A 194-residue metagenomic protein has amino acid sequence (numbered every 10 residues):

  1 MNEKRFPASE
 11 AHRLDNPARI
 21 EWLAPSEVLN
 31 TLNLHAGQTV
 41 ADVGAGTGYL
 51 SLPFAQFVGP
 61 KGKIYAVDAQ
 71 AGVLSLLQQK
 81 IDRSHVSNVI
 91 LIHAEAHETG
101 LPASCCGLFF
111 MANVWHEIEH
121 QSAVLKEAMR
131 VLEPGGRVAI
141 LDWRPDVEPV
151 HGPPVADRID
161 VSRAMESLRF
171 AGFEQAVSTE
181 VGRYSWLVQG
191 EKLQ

Functional and structural regions predicted by a protein language model:
R19-T39: Conserved alpha-helix/loop element of class I SAM-dependent methyltransferases that forms part of the SAM/SAH-binding
A41-V43, T47-E98: Class I SAM-dependent methyltransferase SAM/SAH-binding core
V58-G59, I118-E119, L132-P134: Helix-to-beta-strand junctions that scaffold the AdoMet/dcAdoMet cofactor pocket in Class I SAM-dependent enzymes
H97-L108: A short acidic, Gly/Pro-enriched loop at the edge of an enzyme's catalytic core that lines a small-molecule cofactor
G107-H120: A short SAM/SAH-binding and catalytic strip from SAM-dependent methyltransferases
S122-R137: A short glycine-rich, Lys/Arg-flanked "PGG" loop and its adjoining helix->strand segment in the class I
R137-R163: Conserved class I S-adenosyl-L-methionine
A171-E174, E180-Q194: Core SAM-dependent methyltransferase catalytic element
